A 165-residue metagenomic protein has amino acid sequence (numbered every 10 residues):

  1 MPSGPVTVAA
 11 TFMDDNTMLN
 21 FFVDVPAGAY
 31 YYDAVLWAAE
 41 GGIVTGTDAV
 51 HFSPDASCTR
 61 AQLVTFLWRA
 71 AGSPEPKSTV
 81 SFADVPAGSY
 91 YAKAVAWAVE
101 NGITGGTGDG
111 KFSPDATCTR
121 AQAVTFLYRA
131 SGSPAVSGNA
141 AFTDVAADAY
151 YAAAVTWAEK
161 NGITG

Functional and structural regions predicted by a protein language model:
M1-P5: Solvent-exposed segments in extracellular or luminal domains encompassing
A9-Y30, E40, T45-A94, E100-A121 (+2 more regions): Feature responds to low-complexity, polar/acidic, surface-exposed segments characteristic of secreted/exported proteins
